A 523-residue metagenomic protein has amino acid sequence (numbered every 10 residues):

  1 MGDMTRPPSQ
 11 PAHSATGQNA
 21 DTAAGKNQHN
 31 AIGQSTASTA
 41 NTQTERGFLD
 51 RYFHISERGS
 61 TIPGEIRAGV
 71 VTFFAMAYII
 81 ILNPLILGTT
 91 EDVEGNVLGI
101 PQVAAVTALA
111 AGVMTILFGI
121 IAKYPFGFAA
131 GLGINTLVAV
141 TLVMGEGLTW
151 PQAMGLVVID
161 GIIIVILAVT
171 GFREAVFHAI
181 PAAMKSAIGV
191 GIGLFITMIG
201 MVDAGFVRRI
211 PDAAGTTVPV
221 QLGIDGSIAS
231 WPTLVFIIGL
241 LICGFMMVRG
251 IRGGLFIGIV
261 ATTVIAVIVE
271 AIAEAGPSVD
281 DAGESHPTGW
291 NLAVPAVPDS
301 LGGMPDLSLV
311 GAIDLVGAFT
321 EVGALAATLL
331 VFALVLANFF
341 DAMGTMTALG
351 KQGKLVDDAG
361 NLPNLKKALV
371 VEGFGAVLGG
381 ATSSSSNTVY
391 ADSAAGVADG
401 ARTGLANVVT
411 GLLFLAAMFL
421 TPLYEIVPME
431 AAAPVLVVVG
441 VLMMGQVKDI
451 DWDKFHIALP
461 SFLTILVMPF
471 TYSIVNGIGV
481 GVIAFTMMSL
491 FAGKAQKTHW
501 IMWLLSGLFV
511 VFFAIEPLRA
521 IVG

Functional and structural regions predicted by a protein language model:
G2-S60: Short, Lys/Arg-rich, polar N-terminal cytosolic tail immediately upstream of the first transmembrane signal-anchor
T36-Q102, L222-I224, I259, T263-K366 (+2 more regions): Helix-loop-helix hairpins and the membrane-proximal interhelical loops of multi-pass alpha-helical transport proteins
R46-N83, A111, G131-V140, M144-G189 (+1 more regions): Helix-loop-helix junctions within the multi-pass membrane cores of secondary transporters/permeases
R58-G69, N96-A104, A108, T149-A153 (+19 more regions): Hydrophobic, aromatic-rich alpha-helical transmembrane segments and their membrane-interface anchor motifs
I66, I86, V176, G253 (+3 more regions): Residue-level signature of catalytic and energy-coupling elements of molecular machines, predominantly ATP/GTP-dependent
V70-A77, V113, I120, T197 (+4 more regions): Hydrophobic/aromatic residues within the transmembrane alpha-helices of Major Facilitator Superfamily
A110-L132: Juxtamembrane transmembrane-helix boundary signature
E146-I268, V408-G523: Membrane-embedded alpha-helical modules
